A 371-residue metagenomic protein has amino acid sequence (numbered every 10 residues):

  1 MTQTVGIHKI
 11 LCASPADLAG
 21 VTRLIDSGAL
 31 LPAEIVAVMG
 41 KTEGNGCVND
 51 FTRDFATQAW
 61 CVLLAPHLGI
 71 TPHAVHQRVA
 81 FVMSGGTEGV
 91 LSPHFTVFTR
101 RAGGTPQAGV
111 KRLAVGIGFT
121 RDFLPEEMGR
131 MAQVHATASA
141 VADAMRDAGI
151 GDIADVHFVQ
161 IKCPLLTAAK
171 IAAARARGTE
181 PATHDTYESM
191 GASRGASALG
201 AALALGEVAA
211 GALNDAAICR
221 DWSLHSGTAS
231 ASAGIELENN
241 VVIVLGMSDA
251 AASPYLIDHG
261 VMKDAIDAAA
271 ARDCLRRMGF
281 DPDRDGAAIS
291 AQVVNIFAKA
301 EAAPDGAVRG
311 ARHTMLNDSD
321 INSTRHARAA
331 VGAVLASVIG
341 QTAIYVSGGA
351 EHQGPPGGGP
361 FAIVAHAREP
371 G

Functional and structural regions predicted by a protein language model:
M1-G371: Terminal domain-initiation and capping elements
